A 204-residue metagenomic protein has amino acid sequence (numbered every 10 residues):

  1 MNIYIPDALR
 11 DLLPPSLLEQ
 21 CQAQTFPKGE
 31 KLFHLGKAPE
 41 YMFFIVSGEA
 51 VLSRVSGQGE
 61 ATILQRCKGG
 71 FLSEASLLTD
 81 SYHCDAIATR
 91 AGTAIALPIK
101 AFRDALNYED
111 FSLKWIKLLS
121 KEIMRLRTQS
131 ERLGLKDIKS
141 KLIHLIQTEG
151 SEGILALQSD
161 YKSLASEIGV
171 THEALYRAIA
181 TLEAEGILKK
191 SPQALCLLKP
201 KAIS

Functional and structural regions predicted by a protein language model:
M1-K28, C67-L72, L77-T79: Cyclic nucleotide-binding regulatory module and flanking cytosolic helices
L18-E19, K37-P39: Short, small/polar residue-rich loop motifs at catalytic or cofactor-binding pockets
K31-K37: Short phosphate-coordinating micro-motif centered on Lys-Gly-acidic
E40-S53, K68-G70: Glycine- and acidic-residue-biased ligand/ion/polar-headgroup-sensing regions
A50-T62: A short beta-strand-loop-beta hairpin characteristic of the jelly-roll/cupin
I63-L118: Cyclic-nucleotide recognition modules
D110-H172: Polybasic "coupling" helices that flank or enter modular domains
Q147-S204: Phosphate-/nucleic-acid-contacting segments
